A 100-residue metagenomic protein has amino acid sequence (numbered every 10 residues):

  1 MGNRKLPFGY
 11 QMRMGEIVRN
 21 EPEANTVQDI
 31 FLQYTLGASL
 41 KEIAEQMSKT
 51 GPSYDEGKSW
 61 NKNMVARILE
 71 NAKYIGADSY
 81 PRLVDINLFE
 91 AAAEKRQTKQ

Functional and structural regions predicted by a protein language model:
M1-Q100: Conserved catalytic breakage-reunion loop centered on the nucleophilic residue
